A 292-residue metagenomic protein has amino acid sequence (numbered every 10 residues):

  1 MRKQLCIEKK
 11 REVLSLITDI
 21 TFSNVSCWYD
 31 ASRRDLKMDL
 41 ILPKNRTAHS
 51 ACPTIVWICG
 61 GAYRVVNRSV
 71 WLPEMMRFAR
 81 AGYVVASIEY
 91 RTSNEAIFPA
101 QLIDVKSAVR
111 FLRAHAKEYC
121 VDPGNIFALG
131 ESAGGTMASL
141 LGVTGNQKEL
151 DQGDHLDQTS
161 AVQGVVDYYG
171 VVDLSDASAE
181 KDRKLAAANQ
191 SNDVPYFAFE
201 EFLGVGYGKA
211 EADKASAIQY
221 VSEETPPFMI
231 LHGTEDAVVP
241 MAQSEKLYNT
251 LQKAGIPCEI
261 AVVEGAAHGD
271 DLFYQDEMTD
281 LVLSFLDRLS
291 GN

Functional and structural regions predicted by a protein language model:
M1-N292: Alpha/beta-hydrolase superfamily serine-hydrolase fold, recognizing
